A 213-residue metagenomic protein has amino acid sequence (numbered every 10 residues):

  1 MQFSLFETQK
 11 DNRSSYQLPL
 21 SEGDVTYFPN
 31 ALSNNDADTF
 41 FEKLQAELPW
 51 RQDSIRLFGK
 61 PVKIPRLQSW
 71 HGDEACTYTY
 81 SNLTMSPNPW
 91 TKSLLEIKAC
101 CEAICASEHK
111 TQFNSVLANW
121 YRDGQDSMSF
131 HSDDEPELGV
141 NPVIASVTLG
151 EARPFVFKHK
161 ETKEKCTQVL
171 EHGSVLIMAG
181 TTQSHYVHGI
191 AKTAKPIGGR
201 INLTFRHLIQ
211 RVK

Functional and structural regions predicted by a protein language model:
M1-K213: Non-heme Fe(II) oxygenase metal-center motifs and adjacent flexible, charged/small-residue loops
